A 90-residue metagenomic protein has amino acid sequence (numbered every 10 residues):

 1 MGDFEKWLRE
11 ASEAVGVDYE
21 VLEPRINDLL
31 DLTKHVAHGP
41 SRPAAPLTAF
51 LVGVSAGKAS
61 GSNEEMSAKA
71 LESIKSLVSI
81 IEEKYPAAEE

Functional and structural regions predicted by a protein language model:
G2-A14, A68-E90: C-terminal binding/interaction regions
W7-A14, L32, V52-S55: A general alpha-helix detector
Y19-L32: Acidic-glycine-rich active-site phosphate/pyrophosphate-binding loop
L22-E23, R42-L47, S67: Alpha-helix N-cap/helix-initiation sites
D31, H35, L47, L51 (+1 more regions): A broad detector of short, well-ordered amphipathic alpha-helices that serve as recognition/interaction surfaces
T33-P43, E90: A short glycine/serine-rich beta->alpha loop
A44-K58: An amphipathic alpha-helical micro-motif enriched in hydrophobic residues with embedded/adjacent acidic residues
K58-A70: Phosphate-handling active-site elements
